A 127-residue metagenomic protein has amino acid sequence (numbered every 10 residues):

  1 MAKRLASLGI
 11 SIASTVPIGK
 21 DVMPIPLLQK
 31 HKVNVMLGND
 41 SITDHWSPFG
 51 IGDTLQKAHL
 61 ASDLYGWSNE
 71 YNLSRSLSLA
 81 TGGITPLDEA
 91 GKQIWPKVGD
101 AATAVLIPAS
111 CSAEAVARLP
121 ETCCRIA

Functional and structural regions predicted by a protein language model:
K3-S11, I25-I107: His/Asp/Glu-enriched, well-ordered alpha-helical/loop segment that forms or immediately abuts the divalent-metal
S11-I18: Catalytic beta/alpha-barrel core
I18-G19, I42-T43, S110-A113: Short, glycine-/Ser/Thr-/acidic-enriched flexible segments
D21-M23: Active-site-adjacent beta->alpha loops and helix N-cap segments on the catalytic face of soluble alpha/beta enzymes
P96, T103, A109-A127: C-terminal accessory subdomain/extension
